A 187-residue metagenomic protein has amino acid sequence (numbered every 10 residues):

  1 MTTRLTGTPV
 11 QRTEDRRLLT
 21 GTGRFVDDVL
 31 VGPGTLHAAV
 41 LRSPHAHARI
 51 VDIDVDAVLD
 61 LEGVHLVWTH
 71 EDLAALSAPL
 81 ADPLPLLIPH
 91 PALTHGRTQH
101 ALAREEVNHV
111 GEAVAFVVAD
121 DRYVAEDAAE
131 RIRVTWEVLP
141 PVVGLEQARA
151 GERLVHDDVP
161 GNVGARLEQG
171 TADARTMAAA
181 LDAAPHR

Functional and structural regions predicted by a protein language model:
M1-Q169, A184: Flexible, low-hydrophobicity surface segments
A172-R187: Short, intrinsically disordered, charge-balanced linker/junction segments flanking boundaries in proteins
